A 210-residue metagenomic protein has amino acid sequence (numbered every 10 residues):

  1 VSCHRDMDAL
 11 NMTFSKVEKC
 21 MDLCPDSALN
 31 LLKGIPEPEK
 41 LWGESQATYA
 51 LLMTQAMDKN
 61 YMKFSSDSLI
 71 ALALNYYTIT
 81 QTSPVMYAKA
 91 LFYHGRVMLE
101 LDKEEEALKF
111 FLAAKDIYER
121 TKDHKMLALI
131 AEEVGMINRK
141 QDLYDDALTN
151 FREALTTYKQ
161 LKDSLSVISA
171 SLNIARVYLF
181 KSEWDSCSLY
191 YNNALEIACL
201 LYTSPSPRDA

Functional and structural regions predicted by a protein language model:
L32, E37-E39, Y77-T78, Y118-E119 (+4 more regions): Eukaryotic all-alpha helical interaction scaffolds
K40-W42, I79-T82, R120-D123, Q160-D163 (+1 more regions): Short coil/turn linkers that connect adjacent helices within long alpha-helical scaffolds, especially alpha-solenoid
L51, D58, K89-E100, K125-K140 (+2 more regions): Conserved alpha-helical positions within TPR/SEL1-like repeat arrays
Y202-A210: Single conserved hydrophobic/aromatic residue that forms the stacking wall/gate of nucleotide- or nucleobase-binding
